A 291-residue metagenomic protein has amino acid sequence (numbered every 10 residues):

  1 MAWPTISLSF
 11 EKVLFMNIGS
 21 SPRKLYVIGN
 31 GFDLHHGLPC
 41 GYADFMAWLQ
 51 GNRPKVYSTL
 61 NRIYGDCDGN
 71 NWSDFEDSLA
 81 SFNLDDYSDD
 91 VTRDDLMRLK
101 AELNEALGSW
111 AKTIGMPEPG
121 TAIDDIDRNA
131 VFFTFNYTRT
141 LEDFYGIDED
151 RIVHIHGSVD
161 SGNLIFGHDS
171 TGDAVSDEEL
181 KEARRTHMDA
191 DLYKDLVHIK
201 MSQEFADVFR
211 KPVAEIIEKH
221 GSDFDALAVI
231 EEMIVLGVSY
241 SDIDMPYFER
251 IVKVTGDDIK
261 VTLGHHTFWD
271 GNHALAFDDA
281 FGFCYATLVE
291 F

Functional and structural regions predicted by a protein language model:
W3-P4, F10-L25, N30-I234, V238-E249 (+2 more regions): Conserved catalytic-core helix/loop/strand module for nucleotide-ribose chemistry
